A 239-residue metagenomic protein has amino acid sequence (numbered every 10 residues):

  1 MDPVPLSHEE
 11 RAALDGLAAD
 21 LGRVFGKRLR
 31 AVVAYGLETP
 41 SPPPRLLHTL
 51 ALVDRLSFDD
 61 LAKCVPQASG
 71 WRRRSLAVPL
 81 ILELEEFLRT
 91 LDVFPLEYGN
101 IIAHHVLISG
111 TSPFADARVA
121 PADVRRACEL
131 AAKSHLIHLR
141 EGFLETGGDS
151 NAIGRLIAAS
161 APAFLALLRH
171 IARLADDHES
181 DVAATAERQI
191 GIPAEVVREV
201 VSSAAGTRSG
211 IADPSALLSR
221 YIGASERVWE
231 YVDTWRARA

Functional and structural regions predicted by a protein language model:
M1-V33: Helical scaffold of the NTase/Pol beta-like nucleotidyltransferase catalytic core
D2-P5, E9, Q67-R155: Conserved NTP/Mg2+-binding pocket subregion across the NTase superfamily
S7, R11, S57-F58, P214: Flexible, glycine- and charge-enriched loops at secondary-structure boundaries
A12-D20, K63-P66, T185, R220: Long, highly charged amphipathic alpha-helices
A19-R23, G70, L107, G223: A generic structural signal for well-ordered alpha-helical segments enriched in polar/charged residues
A31-Q67, V78-L84: Catalytic metal-binding acidic patch
R118-A239: Conserved nucleotidyltransferase catalytic core and NTase-mimicking acidic/glycine-rich helix/loop elements in nucleic
